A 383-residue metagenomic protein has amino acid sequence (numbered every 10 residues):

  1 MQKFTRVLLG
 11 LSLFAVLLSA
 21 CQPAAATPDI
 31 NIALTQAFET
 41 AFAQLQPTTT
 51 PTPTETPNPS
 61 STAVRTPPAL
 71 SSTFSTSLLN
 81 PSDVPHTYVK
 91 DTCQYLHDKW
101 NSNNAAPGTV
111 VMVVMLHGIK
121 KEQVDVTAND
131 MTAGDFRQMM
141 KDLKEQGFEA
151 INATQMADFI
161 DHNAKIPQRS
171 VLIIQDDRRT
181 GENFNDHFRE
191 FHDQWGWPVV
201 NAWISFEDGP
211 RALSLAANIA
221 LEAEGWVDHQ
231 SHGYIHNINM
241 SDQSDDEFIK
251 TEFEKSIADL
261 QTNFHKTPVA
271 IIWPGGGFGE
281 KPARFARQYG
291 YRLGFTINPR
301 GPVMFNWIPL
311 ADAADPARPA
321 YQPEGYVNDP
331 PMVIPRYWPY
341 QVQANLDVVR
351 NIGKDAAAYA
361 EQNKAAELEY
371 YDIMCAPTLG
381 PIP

Functional and structural regions predicted by a protein language model:
M1-L8: Bacterial N-terminal signal peptides that target proteins for export
L17-A20: C-terminal motif of bacterial Sec signal peptides marking the signal peptidase cleavage site
Q22-A24: Bacterial signal peptide processing site
Q36-T66: Extracellular mucin-like PTS domains
P59-I173, S241, D245-A270, G276-P383: C-terminal active-site subregion of NodB/CE4 polysaccharide deacetylases
Q155-M156, Q168-W197, E224: Substrate-binding cleft of extracellular glycoside hydrolase catalytic domains
H187-W197, P210-S231, R287, P323-D329: Acidic (Asp/Glu)-rich catalytic clusters
N218-N239, I249-K255, L260: A structural motif
